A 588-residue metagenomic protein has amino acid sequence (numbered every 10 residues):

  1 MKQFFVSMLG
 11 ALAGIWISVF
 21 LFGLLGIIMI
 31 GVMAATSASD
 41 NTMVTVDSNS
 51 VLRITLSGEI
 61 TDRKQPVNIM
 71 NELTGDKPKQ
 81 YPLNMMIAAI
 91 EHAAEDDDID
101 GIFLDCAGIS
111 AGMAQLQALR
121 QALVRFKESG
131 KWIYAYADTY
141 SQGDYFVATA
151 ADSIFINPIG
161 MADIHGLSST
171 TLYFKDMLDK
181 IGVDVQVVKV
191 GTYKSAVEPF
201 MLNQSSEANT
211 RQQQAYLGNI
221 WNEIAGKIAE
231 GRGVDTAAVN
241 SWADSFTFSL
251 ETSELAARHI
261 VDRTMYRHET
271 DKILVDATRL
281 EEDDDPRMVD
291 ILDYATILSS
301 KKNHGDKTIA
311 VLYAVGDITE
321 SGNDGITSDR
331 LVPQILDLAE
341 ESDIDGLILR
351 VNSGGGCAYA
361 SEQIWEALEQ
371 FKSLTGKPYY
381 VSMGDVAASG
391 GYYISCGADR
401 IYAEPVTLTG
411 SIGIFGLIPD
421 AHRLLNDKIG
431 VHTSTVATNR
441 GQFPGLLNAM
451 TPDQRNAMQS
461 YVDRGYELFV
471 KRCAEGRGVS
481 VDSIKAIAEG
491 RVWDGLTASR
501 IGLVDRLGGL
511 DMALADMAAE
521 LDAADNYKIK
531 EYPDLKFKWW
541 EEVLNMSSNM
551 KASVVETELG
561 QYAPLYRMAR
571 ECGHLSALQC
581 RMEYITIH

Functional and structural regions predicted by a protein language model:
Q3-D40, N49: Hydrophobic alpha-helical transmembrane signal-anchor segments
W16-L25, N41-V46, N71, Y81 (+7 more regions): Non-catalytic accessory/assembly modules
M33-V44, I291-K301: A short, compositionally biased domain-edge/stem linker segment
S50-T171, S300-L424: Cleft-lining beta-strand/loop regions that shape enzyme active-site pockets
T171, K175-V275, H422-M517: Charged, glycine-interspersed solvent-exposed loop segments at helix/strand-loop junctions that cap or gate access
E230-G231, D262-T308, F415, V470-G476 (+1 more regions): C-terminal long alpha-helix characteristic of the crotonase
H304-I309, Y313-D343, Y461, P533-H588: Intrinsic disorder and flexible/low-complexity segments
Y313-G316, V351-S353, M383-D385, P405-T407 (+8 more regions): Active-site proximal loops enriched in glycine and acidic residues that flank catalytic Cys/His/Asp and coordinate
